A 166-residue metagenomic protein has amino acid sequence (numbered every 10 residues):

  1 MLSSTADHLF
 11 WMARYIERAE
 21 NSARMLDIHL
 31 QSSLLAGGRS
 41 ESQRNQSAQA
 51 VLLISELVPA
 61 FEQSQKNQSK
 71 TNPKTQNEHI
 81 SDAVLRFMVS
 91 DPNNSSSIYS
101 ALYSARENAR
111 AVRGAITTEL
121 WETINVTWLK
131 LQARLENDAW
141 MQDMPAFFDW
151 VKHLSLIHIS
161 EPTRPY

Functional and structural regions predicted by a protein language model:
M1-L156, S160, R164: Alpha-helical transmembrane segments and their helix-helix packing motifs
